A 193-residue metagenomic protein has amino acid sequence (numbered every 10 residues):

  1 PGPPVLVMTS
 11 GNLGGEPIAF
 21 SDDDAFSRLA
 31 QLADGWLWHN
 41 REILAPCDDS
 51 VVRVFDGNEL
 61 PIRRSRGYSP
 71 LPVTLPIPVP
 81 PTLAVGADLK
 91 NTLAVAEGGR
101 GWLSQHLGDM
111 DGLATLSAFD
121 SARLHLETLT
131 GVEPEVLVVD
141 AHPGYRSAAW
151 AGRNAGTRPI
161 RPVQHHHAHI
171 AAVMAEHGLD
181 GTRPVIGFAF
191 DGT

Functional and structural regions predicted by a protein language model:
P1-T193: Acidic, glycine-enriched active-site microenvironments
